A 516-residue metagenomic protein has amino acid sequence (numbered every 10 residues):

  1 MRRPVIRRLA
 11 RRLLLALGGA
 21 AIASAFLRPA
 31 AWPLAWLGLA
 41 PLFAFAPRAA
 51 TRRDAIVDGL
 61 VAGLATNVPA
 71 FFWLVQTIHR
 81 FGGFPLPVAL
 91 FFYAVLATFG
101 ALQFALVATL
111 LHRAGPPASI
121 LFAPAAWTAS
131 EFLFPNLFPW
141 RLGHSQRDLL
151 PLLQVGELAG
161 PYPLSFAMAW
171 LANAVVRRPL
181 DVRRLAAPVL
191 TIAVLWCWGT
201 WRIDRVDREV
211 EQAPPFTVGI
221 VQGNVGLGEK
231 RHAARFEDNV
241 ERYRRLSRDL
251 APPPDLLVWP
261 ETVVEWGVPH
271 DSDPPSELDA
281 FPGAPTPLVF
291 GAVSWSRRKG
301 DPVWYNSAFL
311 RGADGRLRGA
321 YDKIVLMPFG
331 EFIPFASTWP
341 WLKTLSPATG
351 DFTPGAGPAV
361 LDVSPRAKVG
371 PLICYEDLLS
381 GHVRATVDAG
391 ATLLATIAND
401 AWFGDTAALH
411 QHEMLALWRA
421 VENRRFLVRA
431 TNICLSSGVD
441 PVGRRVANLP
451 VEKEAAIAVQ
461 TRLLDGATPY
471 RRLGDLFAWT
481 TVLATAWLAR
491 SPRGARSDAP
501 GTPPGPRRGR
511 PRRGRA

Functional and structural regions predicted by a protein language model:
R2-V206, G404-D405, A416-A420, T431-V439 (+3 more regions): Membrane-embedded alpha-helical bundles of multi-pass enzymes that act on lipidic or dolichyl-linked glycan substrates
I203-L473, F477: Soluble catalytic domains of enzymes that build or remodel membrane lipids, polysaccharides, and related
A495-P503: Short, Lys/Arg-enriched, Gly/Pro-containing loop segments at transmembrane-helix junctions of multi-pass membrane
G501, R507-A516: Cytoplasmic C-terminal tails of single-pass
